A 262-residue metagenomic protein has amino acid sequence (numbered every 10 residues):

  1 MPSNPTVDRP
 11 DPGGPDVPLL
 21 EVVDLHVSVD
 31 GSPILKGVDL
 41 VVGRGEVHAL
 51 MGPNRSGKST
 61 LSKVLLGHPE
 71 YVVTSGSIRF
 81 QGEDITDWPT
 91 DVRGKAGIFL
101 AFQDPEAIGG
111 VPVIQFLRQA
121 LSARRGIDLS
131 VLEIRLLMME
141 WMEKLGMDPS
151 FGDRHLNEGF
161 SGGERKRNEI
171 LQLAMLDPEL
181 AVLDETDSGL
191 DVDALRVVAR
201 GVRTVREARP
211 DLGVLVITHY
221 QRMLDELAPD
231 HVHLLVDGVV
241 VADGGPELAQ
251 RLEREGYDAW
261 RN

Functional and structural regions predicted by a protein language model:
L20-V22, L35-G37: Conserved structural motif at the start of ABC-family nucleotide-binding domains
M51-S56: The feature captures the beta-strand-to-loop junction immediately N-terminal to the Walker
V72-T74, D84-F102, L252: ABC ATPase NBD coupling module
D104, G110-R125, L137: Q-loop/switch helix immediately C-terminal to the Walker
L173-A174: ABC ATPase C-loop
E185-T186, D193: Walker B catalytic motif
L235, V239-N262: Conserved beta-strand-loop-alpha-helix hinge in the C-terminal portion of ABC ATPase nucleotide-binding domains
